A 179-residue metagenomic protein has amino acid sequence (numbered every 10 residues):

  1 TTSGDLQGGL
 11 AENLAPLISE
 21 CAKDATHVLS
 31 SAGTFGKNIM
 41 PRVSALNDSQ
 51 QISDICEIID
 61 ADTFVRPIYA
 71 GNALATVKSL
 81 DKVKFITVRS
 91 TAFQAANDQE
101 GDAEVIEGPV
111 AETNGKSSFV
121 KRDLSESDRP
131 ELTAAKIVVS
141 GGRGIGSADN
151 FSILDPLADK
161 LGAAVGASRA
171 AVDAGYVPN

Functional and structural regions predicted by a protein language model:
T1-N179: N-terminal glycine-rich FAD/FM-binding segment characteristic of electron-transfer flavoproteins
